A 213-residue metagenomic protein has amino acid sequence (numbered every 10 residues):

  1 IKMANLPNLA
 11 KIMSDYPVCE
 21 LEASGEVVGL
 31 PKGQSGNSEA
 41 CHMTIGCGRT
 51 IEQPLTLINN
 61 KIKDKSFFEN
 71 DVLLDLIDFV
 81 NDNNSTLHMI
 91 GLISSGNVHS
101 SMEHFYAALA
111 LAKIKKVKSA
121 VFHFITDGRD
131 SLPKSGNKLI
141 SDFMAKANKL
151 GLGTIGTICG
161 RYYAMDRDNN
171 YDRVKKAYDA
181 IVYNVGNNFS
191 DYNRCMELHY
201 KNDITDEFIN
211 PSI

Functional and structural regions predicted by a protein language model:
K2-Y163, N170-D172, K176, Y183: Active-site nucleophile/metal-coordination loop of metallo-enzymes that catalyze phosphate/sulfate and related
L150, G156-I158, N169-I213: Hard-cation-handling environments
